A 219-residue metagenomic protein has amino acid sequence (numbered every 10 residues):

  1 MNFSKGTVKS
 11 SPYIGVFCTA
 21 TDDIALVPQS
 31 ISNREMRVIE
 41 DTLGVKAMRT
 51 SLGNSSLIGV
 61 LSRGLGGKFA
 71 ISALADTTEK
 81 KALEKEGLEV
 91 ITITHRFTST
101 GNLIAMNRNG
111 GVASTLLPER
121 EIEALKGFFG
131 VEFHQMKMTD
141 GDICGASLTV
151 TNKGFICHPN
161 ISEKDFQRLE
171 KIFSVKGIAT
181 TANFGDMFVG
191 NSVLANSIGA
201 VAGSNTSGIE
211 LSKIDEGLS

Functional and structural regions predicted by a protein language model:
M1-S219: The feature marks the mature, well-folded catalytic cores of soluble enzymes
